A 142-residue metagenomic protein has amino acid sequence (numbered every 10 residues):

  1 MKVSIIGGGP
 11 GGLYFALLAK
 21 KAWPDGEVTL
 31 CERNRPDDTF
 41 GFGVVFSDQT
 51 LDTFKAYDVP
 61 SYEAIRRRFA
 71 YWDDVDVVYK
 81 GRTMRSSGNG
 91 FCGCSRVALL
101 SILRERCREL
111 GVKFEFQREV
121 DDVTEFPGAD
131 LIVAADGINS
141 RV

Functional and structural regions predicted by a protein language model:
M1, G26, D130-L131: Nucleotide donor/acceptor-binding cores
M1-G11: Beta1/beta-strand and adjacent pyrophosphate-binding region of the FAD-binding site in flavoprotein oxidoreductases
I6, L18-G41: Glycine-rich FAD pyrophosphate-binding loop
G8, G43, C92-R96: Aromatic-acidic/polar surface patches that form glycan- and anion
G11, F15, P36, N139: Conserved Rossmann-like nucleotide-cofactor binding loop
L13-L17, L100-S101: Short, hydrophobic alpha-helix immediately C-terminal to the catalytic nucleophile
R35-T53: Conserved N-terminal glycine-rich FAD pyrophosphate-binding loop of Rossmann-like flavoproteins
D48-V142: Conserved N-terminal helical subregion
